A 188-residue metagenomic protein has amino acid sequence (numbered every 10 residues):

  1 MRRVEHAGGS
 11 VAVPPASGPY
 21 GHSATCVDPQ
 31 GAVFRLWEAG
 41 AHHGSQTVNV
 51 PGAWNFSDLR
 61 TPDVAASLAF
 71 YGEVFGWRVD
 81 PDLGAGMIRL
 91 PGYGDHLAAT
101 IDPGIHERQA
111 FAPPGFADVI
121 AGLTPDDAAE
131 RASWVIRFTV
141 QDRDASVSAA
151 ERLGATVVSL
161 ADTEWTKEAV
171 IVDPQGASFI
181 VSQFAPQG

Functional and structural regions predicted by a protein language model:
M1-S10, V27-S159, V170-G188: Glyoxalase I/VOC metalloenzyme domain signal
A16: RNA-recognition motif
P19-G21, E164-T166: Short, small/polar residue-rich loop motifs at catalytic or cofactor-binding pockets
